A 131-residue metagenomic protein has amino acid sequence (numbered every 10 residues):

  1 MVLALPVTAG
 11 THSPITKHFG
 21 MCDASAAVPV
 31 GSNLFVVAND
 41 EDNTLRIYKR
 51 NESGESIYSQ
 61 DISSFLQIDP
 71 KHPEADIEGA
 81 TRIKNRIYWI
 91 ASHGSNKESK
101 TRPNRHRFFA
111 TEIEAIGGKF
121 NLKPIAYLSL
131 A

Functional and structural regions predicted by a protein language model:
M1-L3: Gram-negative bacterial Sec-dependent N-terminal signal peptides
L5-A131: Sequence/structural signature of beta-propeller domains
